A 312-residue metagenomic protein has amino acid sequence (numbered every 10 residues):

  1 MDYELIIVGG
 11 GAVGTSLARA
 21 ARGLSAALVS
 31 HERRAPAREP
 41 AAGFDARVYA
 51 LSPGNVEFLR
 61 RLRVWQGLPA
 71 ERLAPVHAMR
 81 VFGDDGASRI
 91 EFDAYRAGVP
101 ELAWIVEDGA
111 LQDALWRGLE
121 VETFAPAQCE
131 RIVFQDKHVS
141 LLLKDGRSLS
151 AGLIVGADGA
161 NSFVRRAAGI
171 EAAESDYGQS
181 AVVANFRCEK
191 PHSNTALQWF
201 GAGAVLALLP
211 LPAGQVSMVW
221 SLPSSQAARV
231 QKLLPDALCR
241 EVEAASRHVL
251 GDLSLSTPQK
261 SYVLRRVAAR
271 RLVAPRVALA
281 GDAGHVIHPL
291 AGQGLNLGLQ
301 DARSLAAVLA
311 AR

Functional and structural regions predicted by a protein language model:
M1-G11: Beta1/beta-strand and adjacent pyrophosphate-binding region of the FAD-binding site in flavoprotein oxidoreductases
V8, A20-R47: Glycine-rich FAD pyrophosphate-binding loop
G14-T15: N-terminal Rossmann-fold NAD(P) dinucleotide-binding loop
A42-D84: N-terminal FAD cofactor-binding segment of flavoenzymes
L59, I154-Q259: Conserved FAD-binding catalytic core of PHBH/FMO-like flavoproteins
E71-A167, S175-S180, P235: Conserved N-terminal helical subregion
A228-R312: FAD/FMN-dependent oxidoreductases across multiple families
